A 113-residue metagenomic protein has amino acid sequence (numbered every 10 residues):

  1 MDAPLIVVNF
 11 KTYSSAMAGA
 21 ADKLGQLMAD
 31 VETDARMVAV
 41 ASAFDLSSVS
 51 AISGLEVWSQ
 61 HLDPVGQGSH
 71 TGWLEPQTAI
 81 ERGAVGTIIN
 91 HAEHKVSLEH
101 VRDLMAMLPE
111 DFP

Functional and structural regions predicted by a protein language model:
M1-L74: Conserved N-terminal beta1-alpha1 strand-loop-helix module at the mouth
G54-P109: Glycine/small-residue-rich loop that forms an oxyanion/phosphate-binding "nest" at active or ligand-binding sites
D111-P113: Active-site rim beta-loop-alpha module in soluble metabolic enzymes
